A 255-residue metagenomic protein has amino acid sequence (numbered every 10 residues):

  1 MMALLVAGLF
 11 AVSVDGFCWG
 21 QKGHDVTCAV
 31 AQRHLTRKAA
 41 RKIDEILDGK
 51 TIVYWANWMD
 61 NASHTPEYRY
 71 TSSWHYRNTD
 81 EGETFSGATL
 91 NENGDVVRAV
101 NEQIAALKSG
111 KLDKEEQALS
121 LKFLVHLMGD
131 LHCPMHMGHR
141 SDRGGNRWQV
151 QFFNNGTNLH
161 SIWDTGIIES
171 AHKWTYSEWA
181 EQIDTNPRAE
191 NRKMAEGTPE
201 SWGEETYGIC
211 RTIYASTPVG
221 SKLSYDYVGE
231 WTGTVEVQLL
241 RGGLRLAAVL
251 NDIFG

Functional and structural regions predicted by a protein language model:
M1-M2, G16: Universal eukaryotic N-terminal targeting presequences
M2-A11: Bacterial N-terminal signal peptides
D15-L127, P134-G255: N-terminal, motif-rich segments that launch catalysis or mediate targeting to/interaction with membranes, typified by
